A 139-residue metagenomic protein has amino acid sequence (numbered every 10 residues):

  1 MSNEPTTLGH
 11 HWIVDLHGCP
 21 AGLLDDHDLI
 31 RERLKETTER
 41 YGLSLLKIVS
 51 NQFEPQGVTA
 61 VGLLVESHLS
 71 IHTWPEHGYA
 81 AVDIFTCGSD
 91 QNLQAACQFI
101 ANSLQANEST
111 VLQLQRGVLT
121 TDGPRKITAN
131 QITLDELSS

Functional and structural regions predicted by a protein language model:
M1-S139: Polybasic/polar functional segments that serve as interface/processing modules
